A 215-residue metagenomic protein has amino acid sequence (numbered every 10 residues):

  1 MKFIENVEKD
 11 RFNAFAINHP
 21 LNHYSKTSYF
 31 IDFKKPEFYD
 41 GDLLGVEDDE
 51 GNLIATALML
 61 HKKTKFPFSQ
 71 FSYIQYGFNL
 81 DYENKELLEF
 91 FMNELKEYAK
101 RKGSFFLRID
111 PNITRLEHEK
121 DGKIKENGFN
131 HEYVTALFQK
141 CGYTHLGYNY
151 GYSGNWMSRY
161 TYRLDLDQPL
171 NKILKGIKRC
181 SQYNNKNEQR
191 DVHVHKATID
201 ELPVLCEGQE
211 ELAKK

Functional and structural regions predicted by a protein language model:
M1-V7, H131-K215: Acyltransferase donor/substrate-recognition loop-hinge adjacent to the catalytic core
I4-V7, A14-S25: Hydrophobic, proline/glycine-rich low-complexity stretches
R11-A14, F90, E94, V204-E211: Alpha-helical elements of Rossmann-like donor-binding domains used by nucleotide-donor carbohydrate transfer enzymes
A16-P20, L95-A99, F138, Q209-A213: Hydrophobic, Leu/Ile/Phe/Ala-enriched alpha-helical segments that form helix-helix packing faces
N22-D40, K215: Active-site rim helix/loop that mediates acceptor-substrate recognition in acyltransferases
F33-I124: Conserved donor-binding loop and adjoining core beta-sheet/short helix segment in diverse acyl/aminoacyl transferases
D121-T135: A charged helix-plus-loop insertion that forms the helical arch/lid used to bind and gate nucleic-acid substrates
